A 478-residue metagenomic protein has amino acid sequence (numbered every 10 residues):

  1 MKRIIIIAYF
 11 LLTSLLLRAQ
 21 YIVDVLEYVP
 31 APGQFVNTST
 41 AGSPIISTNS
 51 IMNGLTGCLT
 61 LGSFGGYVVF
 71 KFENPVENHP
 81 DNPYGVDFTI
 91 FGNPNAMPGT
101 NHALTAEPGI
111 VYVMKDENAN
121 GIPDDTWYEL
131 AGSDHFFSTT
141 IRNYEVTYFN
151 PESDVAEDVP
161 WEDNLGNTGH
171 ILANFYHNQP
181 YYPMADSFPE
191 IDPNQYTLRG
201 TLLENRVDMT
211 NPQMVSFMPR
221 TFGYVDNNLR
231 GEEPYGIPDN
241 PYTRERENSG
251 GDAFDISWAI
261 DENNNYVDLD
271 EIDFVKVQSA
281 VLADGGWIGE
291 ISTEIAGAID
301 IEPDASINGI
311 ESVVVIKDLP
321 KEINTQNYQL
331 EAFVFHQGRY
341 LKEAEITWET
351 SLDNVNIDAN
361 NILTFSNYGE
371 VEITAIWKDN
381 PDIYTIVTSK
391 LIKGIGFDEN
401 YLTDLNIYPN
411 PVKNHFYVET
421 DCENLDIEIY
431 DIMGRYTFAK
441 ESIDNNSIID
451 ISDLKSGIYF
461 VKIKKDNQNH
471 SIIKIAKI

Functional and structural regions predicted by a protein language model:
M1-Q20, I449, I458-F460, I472 (+1 more regions): Bacterial Sec-dependent N-terminal signal peptides
Q20-E107, G132-N308: A domain-level signal for the mature, folded cores of soluble proteins
N101-H102, E117-T126, R142, P411: Acidic, glycine-anchored loop motifs typical of Ca2+
I307-L319, T388-Y408, T420-D421: Residue-level detector of functionally pivotal "anchor" positions at catalytic/ligand-binding pockets or at interdomain
S312-E343: Solvent-exposed, low-complexity, repeat-rich "mucin-like" stalks and linkers
Y340-N354, D426-M433, F438-A439: Change to "...patches in solvent-exposed regions of secreted, membrane-anchored, or virion-exposed structural
N361-E370, I448-D450: Solvent-exposed segments in extracellular or luminal domains encompassing
D398-Y408, V412-I478: C-terminal outer-membrane/trafficking sorting elements
